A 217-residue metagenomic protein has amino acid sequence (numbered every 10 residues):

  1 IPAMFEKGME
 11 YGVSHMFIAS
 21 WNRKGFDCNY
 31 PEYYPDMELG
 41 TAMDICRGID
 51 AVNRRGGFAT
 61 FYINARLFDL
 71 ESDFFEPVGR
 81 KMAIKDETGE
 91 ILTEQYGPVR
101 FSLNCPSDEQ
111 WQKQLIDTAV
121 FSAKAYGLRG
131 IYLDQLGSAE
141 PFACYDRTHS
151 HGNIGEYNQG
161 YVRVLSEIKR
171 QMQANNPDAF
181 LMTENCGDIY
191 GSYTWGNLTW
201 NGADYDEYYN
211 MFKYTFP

Functional and structural regions predicted by a protein language model:
P2-I116, Y126-G130, L136-S150: Aromatic-lined carbohydrate-binding/catalytic grooves of carbohydrate-active enzymes
G8, S122-A123, M172: Hydrophobic pocket-lining residues that define ligand/cofactor binding sites across diverse proteins
L70, F74-K113, Q159-P217: Glycan-recognition surfaces
Y132-L133, M182: Generic enzyme active-site microenvironment
I154-E156: Extended, polar beta-sheet/loop recognition surfaces of beta-rich domains that mediate binding to diverse ligands
